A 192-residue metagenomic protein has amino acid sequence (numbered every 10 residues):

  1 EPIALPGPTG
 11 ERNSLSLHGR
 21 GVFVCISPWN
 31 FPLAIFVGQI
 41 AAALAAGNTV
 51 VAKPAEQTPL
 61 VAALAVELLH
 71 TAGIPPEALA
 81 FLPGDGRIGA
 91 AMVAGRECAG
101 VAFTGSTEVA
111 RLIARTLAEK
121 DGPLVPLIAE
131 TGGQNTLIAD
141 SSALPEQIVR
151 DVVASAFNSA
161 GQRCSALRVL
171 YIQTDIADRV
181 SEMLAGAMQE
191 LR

Functional and structural regions predicted by a protein language model:
E1-F36, I40, I74: N-terminal Rossmann NAD(P)-binding subdomain characteristic of aldehyde/semialdehyde dehydrogenases
R12-S14, A80-A102: A structured beta-alpha segment of the ubiquitous adenosine-cofactor-binding alpha/beta core
R20-F23, N30, P83-A90, G105-L112: Beta-loop-alpha module in the N-terminal Rossmann-like domain of NAD(P)-dependent dehydrogenases, especially those
S27-P28, V37-G38, P54-E56, P83 (+3 more regions): Active-site proximal loops enriched in glycine and acidic residues that flank catalytic Cys/His/Asp and coordinate
V37-G38, A63-L64, V93-A94, L112-T116 (+1 more regions): Short amphipathic alpha-helical segments
G38-G89, G122: PLP-dependent aminotransferase-like
G73-P75, G100, T107-R192: ALDH superfamily catalytic-core signature
